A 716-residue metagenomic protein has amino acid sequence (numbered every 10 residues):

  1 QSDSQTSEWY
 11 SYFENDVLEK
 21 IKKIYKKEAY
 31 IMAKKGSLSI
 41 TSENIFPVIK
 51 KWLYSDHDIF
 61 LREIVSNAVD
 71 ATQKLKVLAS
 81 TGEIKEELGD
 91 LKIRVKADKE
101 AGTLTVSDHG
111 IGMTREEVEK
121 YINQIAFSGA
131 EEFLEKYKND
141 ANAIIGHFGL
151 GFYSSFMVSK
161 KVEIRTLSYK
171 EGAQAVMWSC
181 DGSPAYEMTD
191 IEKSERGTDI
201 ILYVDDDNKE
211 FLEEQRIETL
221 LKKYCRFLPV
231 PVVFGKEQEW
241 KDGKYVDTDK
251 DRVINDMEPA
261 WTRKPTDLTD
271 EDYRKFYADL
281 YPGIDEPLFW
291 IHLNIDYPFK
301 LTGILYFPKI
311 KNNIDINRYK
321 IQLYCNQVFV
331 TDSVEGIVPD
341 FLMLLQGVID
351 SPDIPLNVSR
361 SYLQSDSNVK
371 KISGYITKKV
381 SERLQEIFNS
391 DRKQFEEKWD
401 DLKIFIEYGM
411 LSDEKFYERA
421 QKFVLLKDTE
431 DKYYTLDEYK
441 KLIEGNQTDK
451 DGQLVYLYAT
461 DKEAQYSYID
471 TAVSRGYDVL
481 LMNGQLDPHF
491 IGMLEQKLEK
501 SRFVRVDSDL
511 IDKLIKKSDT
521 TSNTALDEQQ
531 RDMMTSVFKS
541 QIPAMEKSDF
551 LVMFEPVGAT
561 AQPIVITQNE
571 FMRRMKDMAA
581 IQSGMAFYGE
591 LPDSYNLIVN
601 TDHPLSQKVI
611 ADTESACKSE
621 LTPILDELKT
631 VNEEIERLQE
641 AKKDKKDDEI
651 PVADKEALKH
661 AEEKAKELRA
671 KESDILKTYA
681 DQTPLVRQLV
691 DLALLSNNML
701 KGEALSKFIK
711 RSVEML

Functional and structural regions predicted by a protein language model:
S2, K20, I24-F211, T219 (+2 more regions): GHKL (Bergerat-fold) ATPase N-terminal catalytic module, capturing the glycine-rich phosphate-binding loop and acidic
N15-D16: Acidic/polar hotspots within intrinsically disordered regions
I144, V162-A185, D205-K209, Q215-L716: GHKL/Bergerat-fold ATPase module in large chromosome/replication-associated machines
